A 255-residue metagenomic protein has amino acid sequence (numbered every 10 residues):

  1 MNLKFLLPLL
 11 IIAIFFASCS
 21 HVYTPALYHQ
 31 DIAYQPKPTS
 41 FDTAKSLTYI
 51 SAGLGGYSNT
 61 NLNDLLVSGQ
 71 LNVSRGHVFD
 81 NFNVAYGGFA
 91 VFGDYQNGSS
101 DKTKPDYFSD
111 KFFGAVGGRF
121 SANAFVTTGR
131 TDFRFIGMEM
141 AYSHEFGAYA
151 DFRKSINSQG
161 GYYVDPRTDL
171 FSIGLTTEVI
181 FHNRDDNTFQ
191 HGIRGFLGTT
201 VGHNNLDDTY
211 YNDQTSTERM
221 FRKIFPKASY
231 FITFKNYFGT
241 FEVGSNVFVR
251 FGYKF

Functional and structural regions predicted by a protein language model:
M1-C19: Sec-dependent bacterial lipoprotein signal peptides
C19-F79: Short glycine/proline- and aromatic-enriched beta-strand/turn motifs that initiate or cap beta-hairpins
S20-T24, G244-F255: Outer-membrane beta-barrel "beta-signal"
D31-T39, N72-N81, F120-R130, L175-D185 (+2 more regions): Outer-membrane beta-barrel proteins
A44-T48, N63-L71, D80, D110-F120 (+5 more regions): Residues that define the transmembrane beta-barrel architecture of outer-membrane proteins
S46-N63, N83-F92, I136, H191-T200 (+2 more regions): Transmembrane beta-strand segments that form the barrel wall of outer-membrane beta-barrel proteins
N61-R130, A141-G147: Glycine- and aromatic-enriched membrane insertion/assembly motifs of diderm outer-membrane and organelle channel
T131-T240, K254-F255: Outer-membrane beta-barrel transmembrane domain signature
